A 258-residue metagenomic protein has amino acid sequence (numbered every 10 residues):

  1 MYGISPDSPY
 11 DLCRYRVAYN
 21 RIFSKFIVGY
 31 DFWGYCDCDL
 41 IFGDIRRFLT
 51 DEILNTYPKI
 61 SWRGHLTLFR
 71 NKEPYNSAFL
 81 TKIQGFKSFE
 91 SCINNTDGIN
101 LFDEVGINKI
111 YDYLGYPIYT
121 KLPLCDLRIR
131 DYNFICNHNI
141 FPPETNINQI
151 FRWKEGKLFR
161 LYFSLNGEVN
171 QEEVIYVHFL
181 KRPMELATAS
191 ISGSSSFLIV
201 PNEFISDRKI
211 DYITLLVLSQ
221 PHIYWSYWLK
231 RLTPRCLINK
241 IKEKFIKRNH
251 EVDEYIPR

Functional and structural regions predicted by a protein language model:
M1-V28: Active-site-proximal specificity loops/subdomain of glycosyltransferases
Y10, F42, N95: Acidic, metal-coordinating catalytic cores used for nucleic-acid/nucleotide bond scission and strand-transfer chemistry
C13-A18, C38-D39, E104: Conserved glycosyltransferase catalytic-site signature
F26, Y57-I60, G167: A general structural signal for short secondary-structure junctions and capping/turn motifs
G29-G43: Short beta-strand-to-loop acidic/aromatic patch adjacent to the donor-nucleotide binding site
G43-E73: Conserved donor-nucleotide/metal-binding helix-loop-beta segment in metal-dependent transferases, i.e., the alpha-helix
A78-W228, L232: Catalytic core and acceptor-binding pocket of nucleotide-sugar-dependent glycosyltransferases
Q220-R258: Boundary detector for helix-to-coil junctions that initiate low-complexity/charged tails
